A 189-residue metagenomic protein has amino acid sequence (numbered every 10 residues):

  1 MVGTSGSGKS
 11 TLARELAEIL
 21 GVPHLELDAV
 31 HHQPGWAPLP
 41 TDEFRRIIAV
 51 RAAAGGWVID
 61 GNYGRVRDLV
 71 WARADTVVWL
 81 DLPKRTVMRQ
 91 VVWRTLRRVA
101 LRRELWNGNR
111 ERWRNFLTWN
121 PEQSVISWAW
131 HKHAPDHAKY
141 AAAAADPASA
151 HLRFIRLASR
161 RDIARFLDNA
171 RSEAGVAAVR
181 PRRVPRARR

Functional and structural regions predicted by a protein language model:
M1: Hydrophobic anchor at the beta1->P-loop junction of P-loop NTPases
S5: The conserved Walker
K9: Conserved lysine of the Walker
L12: Hydrophobic positions on the alpha1 helix immediately C-terminal to the Walker A/P-loop
E15: Active-site signature of alpha/beta-hydrolase-fold catalytic machinery across serine- and Asp/Cys-nucleophile hydrolases
I19, S127-R189: NTP-dependent small-molecule kinase module
P23-R85: Conserved nucleotide-sensing/catalytic segment adjacent to the nucleotide-binding pocket in NTP-handling enzymes
L82-D136: A glycine- and Lys/Arg-enriched "phosphate-lid" helix/loop adjacent to the NTP-binding pocket of small-molecule kinases
